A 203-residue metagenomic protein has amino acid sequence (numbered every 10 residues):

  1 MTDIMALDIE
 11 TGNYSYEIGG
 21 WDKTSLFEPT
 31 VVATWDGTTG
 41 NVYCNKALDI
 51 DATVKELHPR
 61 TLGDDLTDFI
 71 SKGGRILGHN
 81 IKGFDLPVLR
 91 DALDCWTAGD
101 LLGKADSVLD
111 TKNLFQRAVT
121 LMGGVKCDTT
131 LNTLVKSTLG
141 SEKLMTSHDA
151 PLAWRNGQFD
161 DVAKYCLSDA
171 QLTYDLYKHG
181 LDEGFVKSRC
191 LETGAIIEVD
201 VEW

Functional and structural regions predicted by a protein language model:
M1-F69: Conserved RNase H-like, two-metal-ion catalytic cores of nucleic-acid enzymes
D8-E10, D110, D169: Acidic active-site catalytic centers that drive phospho-/nucleotidyl reactions and related ester hydrolyses
V31, V88, N113, L172-T173: Hydrophobic side chains within alpha-helical segments
T38-D128: Conserved DEDDh/DEDDy metal-dependent 3′-5′ exonuclease domain
D51-E56, A195-W203: Short, mixed-charge aromatic SLiMs
N113, K136, D200-W203: Anionic, Ser/Thr-rich low-complexity intrinsically disordered regions
T133-I197: Acidic, Mg2+-coordinating catalytic module of metal-dependent nucleases/exonucleases that use a two-metal-ion mechanism
